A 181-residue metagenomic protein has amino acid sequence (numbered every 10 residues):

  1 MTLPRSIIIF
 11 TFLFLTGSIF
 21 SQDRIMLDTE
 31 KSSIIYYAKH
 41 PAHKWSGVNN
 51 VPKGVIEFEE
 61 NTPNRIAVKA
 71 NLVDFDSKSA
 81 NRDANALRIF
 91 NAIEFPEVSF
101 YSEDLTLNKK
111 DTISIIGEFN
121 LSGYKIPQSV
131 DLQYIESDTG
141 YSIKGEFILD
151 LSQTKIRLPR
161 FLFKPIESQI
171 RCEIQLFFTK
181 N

Functional and structural regions predicted by a protein language model:
M1-I8: Bacterial N-terminal signal peptides that target proteins for export
I8-F14: Hydrophobic helical h-region of N-terminal Sec-dependent signal peptides in bacterial secretory/periplasmic proteins
T16-S18: N-terminal signal peptide c-region/cleavage motif recognized by signal peptidases
S21-N181: Low-complexity, acidic/polar, glycine-enriched regions of mature
